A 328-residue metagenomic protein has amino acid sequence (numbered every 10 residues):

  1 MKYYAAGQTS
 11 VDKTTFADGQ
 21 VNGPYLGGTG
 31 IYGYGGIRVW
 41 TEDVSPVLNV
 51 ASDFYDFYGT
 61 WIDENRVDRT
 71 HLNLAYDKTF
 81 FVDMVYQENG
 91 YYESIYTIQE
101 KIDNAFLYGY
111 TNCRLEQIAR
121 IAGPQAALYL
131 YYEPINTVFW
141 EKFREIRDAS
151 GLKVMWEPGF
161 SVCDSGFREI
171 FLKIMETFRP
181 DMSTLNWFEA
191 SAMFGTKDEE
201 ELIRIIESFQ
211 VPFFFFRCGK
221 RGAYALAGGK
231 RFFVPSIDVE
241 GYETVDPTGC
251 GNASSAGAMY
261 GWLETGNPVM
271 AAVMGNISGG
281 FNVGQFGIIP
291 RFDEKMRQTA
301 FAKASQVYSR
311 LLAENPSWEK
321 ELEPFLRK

Functional and structural regions predicted by a protein language model:
M1-S10, M155-E157: Short, hydrophobic/glycine-enriched beta-strand segments
Y3, V11-P24, T41-Y129, G151 (+1 more regions): Conserved N-terminal subdomain of the carbohydrate kinase-like
G19-G35: Short catalytic helix/loop segments, enriched in acidic residues and glycine and frequently bearing histidine
G35-D43, G261-E264: Alpha-helix C-terminal capping segments
Y58, V138-I146, I170, E201 (+1 more regions): A short acidic, amphipathic alpha-helical/loop segment
G123, W140-K153: Glycosyltransferases and closely related glycan-assembly transferases that use nucleotide-activated donors
D148-K153, F160-P235: Conserved phosphate/ATP/ADP-binding segment of small-molecule kinases
D198-K328: Conserved phosphate-binding/catalytic region of the ribokinase-like
